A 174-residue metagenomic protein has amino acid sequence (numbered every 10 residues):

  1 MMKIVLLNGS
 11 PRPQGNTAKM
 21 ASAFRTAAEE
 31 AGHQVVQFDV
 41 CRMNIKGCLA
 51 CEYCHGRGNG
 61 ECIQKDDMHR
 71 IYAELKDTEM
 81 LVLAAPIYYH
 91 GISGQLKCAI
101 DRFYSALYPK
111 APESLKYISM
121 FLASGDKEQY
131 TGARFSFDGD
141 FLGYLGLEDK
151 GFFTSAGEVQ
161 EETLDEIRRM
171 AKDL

Functional and structural regions predicted by a protein language model:
M1-A84, H90-S105, G143, D149-K150 (+2 more regions): N-terminal beta1-alpha1-beta2 submodule of the flavodoxin-like/Rossmannoid cofactor-binding fold
I87-Y89, G125-D126: Short glycine-rich anion-binding loops that position phosphate/pyrophosphate groups of nucleotides and phosphorylated
G94, P109-G151: Short, glycine-/small-residue-rich phosphate/pyrophosphate-handling segment
